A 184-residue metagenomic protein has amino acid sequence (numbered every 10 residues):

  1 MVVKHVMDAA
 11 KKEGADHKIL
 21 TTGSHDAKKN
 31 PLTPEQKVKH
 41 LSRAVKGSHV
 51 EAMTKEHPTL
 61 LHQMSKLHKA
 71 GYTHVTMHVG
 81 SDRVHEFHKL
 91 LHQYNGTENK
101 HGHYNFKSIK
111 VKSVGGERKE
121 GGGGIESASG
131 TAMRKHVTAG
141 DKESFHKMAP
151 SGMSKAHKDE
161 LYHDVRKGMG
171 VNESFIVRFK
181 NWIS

Functional and structural regions predicted by a protein language model:
M1-I183: Nucleotidyltransferase catalytic core that binds NTPs
